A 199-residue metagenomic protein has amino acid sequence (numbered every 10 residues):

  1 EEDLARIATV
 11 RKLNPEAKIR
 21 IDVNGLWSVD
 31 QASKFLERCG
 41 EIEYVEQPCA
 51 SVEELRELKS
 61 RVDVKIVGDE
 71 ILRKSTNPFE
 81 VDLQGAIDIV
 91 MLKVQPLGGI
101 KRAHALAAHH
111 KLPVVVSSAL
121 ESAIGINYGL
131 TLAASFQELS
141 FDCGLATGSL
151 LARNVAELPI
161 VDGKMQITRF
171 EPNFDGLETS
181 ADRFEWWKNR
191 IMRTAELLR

Functional and structural regions predicted by a protein language model:
E1-V64: Metal-dependent enolase-superfamily TIM-barrel catalytic cores that perform enediolate-based chemistry
D3, S122-G125, F184: Generic structural signal for well-ordered, non-membrane alpha-helical segments in soluble metabolic enzymes
R20, E37, Q84-G85, T179-S180: Intrinsically disordered, low-complexity regions enriched in Ser/Pro/Gly/Gln/His and often acidic
N24-G25, E70-L72: Short beta->alpha junction loops
V29-D30, K34, E157, G176-D182: Short alpha-helical interface patches
A50-K65, L72-F174: Shared catalytic-loop signature of beta/alpha-barrel
G176-R199: Extended hydrophobic packing segments that form well-structured cores
